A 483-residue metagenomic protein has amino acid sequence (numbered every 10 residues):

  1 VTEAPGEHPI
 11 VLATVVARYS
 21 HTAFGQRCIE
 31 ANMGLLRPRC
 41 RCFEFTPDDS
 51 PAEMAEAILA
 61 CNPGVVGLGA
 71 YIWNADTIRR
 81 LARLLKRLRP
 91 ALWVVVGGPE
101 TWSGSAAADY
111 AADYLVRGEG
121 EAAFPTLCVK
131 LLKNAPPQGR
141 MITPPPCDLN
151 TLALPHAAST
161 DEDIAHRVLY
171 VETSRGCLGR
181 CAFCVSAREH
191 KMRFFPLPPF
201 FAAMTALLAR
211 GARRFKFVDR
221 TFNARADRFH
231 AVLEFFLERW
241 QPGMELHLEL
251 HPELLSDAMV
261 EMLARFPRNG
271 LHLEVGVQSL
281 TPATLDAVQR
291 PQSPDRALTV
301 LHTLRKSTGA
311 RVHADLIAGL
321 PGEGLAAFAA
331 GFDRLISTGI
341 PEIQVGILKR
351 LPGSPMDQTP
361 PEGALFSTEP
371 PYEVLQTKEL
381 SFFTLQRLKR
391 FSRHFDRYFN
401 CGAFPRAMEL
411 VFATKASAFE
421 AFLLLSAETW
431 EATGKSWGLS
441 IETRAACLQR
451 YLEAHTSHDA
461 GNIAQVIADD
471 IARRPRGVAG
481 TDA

Functional and structural regions predicted by a protein language model:
V1-V15, L35, R39, A55-I58 (+2 more regions): Radical SAM enzyme core and accessory elements
T2-A203, A209: Acidic, low-complexity intrinsically disordered segments
G6-H8, V15, P63, A226 (+3 more regions): A structural motif corresponding to the C-terminal lobe/cap of the Radical SAM core domain
L12, L68, V96, R117 (+4 more regions): Conserved beta-strand positions
T22-G25, T77-L81, G120, P196 (+5 more regions): Residues at alpha-helix caps and immediate loop-helix transition turns in enzyme cores, especially N- and C-cap
N32-L36, L84-L88, Y110-A111, K130 (+8 more regions): Alpha-helical structural signal in soluble globular domains
C42-T46, R220, D315-I317, G346: Conserved acidic functional residues
L154-K306: Radical SAM [4Fe-4S] cluster-binding motif and immediate context
